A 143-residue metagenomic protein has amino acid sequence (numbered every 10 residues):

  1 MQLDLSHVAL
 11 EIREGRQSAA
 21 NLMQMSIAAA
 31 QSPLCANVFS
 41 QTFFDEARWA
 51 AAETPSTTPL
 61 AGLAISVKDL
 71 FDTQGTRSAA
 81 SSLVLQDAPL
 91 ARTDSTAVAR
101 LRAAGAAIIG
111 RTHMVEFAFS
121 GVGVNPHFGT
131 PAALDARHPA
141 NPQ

Functional and structural regions predicted by a protein language model:
M1-D45: An N-terminal boundary/leader segment
H7-V8, T54, A97, G121: Residues within well-ordered alpha-helices
R16-Q17, T54-T57, T76: Conserved SET/PR domain catalytic loop and adjacent active-site segment of histone-lysine N-methyltransferases
A29, P33, A50, A104 (+1 more regions): Short alpha-helical functional segments enriched in proximate histidine and acidic residues
D45-A52, G105-A106, V115: Long amphipathic alpha-helix in the N-terminal Rossmann-like dinucleotide-binding domain of NAD(P)-dependent
E53-T54, V84: Conserved amphipathic alpha-helix within the SDR
A61-Q143: Short glycine/serine-rich loop/turn segments
